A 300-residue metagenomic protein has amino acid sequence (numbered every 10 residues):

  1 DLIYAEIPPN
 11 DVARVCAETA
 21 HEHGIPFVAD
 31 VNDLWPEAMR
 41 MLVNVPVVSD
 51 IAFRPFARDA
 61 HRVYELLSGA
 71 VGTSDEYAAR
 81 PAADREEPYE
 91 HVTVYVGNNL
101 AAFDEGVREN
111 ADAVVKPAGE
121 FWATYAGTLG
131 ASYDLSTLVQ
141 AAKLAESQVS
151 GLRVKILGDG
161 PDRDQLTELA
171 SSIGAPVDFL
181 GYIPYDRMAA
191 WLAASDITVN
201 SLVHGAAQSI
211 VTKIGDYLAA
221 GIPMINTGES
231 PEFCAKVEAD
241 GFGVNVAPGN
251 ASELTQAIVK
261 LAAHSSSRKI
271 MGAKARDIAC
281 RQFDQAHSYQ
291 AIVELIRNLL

Functional and structural regions predicted by a protein language model:
D11-P26, D50-A70: Membrane-proximal helix-turn-helix segments that form the acceptor-binding/catalytic region of lipid-linked
S68, L192-A207, I222: Acidic donor-binding loop of glycosyltransferase active sites
E76, V94-G97: Carbohydrate-associated surface elements
A82, P88, N98-V114, G119 (+1 more regions): Acidic anion/phosphate-binding donor-loop and adjacent secondary structure in glycosyltransferase catalytic cores
V114-Y133, L138-K143, K155: Conserved donor-binding/catalytic core segment of Leloir-type glycosyltransferases
E120, V149, K155, R163-A189: Nucleotide-activated donor-binding/catalytic signature segment of Leloir-type glycosyltransferases, i.e., the conserved
P231-V259, S267: Change "using UDP/GDP/dTDP sugars" to "using nucleotide sugars
K260, S267-Q282, A291-E294: A short, well-ordered alpha-helix in the C-terminal region of glycosyltransferases
